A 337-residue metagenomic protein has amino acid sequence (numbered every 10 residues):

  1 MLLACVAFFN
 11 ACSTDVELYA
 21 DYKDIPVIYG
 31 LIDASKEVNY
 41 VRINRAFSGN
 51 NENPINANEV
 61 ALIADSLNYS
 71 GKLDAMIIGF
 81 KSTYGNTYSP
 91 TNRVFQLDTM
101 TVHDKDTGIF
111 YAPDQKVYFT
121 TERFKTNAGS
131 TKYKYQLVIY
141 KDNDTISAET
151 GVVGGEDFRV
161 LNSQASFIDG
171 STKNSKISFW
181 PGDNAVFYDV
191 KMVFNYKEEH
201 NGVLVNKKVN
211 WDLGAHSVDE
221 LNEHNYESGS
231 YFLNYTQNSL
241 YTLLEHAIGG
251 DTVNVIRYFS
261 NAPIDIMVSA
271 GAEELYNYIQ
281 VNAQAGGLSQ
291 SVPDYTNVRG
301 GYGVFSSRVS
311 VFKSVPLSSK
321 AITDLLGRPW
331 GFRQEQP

Functional and structural regions predicted by a protein language model:
M1-L3: Sec-dependent signal peptide recognition, specifically the positively charged N-region followed immediately by
F8-A11: C-terminal motif of bacterial Sec signal peptides marking the signal peptidase cleavage site
S13-P337: A sequence/structural signal for flexible, mid-protein segments enriched in small/helix-disrupting residues
